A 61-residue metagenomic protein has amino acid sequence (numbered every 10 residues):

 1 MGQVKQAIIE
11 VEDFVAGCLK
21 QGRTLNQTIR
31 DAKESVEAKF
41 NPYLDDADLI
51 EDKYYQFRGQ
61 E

Functional and structural regions predicted by a protein language model:
M1-N26: N-terminal acidic leader/helix
L25-Q60: Short, charge-rich amphipathic interface segments used for partner binding and complex assembly
